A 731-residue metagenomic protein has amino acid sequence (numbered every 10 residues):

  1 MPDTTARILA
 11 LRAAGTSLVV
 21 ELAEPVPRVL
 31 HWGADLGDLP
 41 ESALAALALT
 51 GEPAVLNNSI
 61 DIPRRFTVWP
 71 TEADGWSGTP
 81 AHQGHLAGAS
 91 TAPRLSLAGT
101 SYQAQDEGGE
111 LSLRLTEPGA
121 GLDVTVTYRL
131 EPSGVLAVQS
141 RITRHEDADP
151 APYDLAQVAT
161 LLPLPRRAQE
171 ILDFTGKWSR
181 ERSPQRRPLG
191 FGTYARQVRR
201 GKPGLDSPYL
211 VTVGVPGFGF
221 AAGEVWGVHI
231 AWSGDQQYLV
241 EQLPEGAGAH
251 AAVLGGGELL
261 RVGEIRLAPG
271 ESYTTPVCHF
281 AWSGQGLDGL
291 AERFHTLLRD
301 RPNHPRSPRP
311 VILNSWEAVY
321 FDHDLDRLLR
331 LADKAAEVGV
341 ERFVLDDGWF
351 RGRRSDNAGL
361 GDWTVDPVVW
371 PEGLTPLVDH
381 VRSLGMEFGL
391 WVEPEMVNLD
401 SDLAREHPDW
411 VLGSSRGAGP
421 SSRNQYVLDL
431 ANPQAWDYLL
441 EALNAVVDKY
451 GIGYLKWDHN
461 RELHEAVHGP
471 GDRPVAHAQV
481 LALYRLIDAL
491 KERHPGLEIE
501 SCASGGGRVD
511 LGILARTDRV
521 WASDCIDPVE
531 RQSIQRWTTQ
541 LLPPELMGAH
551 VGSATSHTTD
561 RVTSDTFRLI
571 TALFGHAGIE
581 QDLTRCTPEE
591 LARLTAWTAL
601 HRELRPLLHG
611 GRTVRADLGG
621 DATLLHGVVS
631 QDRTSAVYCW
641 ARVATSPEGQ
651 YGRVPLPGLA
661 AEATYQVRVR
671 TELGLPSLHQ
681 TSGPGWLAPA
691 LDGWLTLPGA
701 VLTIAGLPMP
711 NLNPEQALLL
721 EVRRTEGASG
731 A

Functional and structural regions predicted by a protein language model:
R7-A10, L18, P27-P244, T664-S682: Polysaccharide-binding surfaces and accessory modules of carbohydrate-active proteins
G15, L210, A222, L618-A661: Carbohydrate-binding surface patches
G15, S140, G270, L313 (+7 more regions): Conserved, mostly hydrophobic/aromatic
P63-S96, F220-Q236, F280-N303, V340-D347 (+3 more regions): Glycine-rich, aromatic-flanked loop segments that form ligand/cofactor-binding clefts across common enzyme folds
L95, I265-G284, E715-V722: Short Pro-Gly-centered flexible turn/kink motifs
R306-E441, Y454: Aromatic-lined carbohydrate-binding/catalytic grooves of carbohydrate-active enzymes
S383, N398-D437, V480-T584: Glycan-recognition surfaces
T645-A731: C-terminal beta-sandwich/jelly-roll accessory domains of carbohydrate-active enzymes
